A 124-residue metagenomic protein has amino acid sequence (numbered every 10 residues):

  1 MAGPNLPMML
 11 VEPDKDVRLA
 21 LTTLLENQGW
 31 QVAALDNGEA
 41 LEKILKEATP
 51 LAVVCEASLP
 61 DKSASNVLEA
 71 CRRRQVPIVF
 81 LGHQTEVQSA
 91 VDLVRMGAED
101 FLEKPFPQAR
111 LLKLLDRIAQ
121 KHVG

Functional and structural regions predicted by a protein language model:
P13, L81-E86, P105: Conserved active-site segment of CheY-like receiver
D14-D36: Two-component/phosphorelay signaling modules centered on CheY-like receiver
A34-A52, L59-P60: Acidic, metal-coordinating helix/loop segments flanking the phosphotransfer/catalytic sites of two-component signaling
P50-C71, G82-T85: Conserved phosphotransfer microenvironments
R72, V91-R95: Alpha4-beta5-alpha5 "output face"
Q88, F106-L115: C-terminal output helix
L115-G124: The C-terminal output helix
